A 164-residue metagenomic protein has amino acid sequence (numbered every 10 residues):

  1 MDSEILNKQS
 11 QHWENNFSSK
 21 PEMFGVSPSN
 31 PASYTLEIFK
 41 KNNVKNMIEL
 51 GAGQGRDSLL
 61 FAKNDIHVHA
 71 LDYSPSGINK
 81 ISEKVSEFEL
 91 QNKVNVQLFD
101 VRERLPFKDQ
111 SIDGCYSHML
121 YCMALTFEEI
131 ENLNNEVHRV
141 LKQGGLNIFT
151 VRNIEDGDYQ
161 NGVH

Functional and structural regions predicted by a protein language model:
M1-N42, M47-R104, N132, L146-H164: Class I (Rossmann-like) S-adenosyl-L-methionine-dependent methyltransferase catalytic domain, capturing the SAM-binding
R102-C115: A short acidic, Gly/Pro-enriched loop at the edge of an enzyme's catalytic core that lines a small-molecule cofactor
D109, F127-E131: Conserved strand-to-helix beginnings and helix N-cap segments that scaffold or border functional pockets
G114-E128: A short SAM/SAH-binding and catalytic strip from SAM-dependent methyltransferases
E131-Q143: A short glycine-rich, Lys/Arg-flanked "PGG" loop and its adjoining helix->strand segment in the class I
